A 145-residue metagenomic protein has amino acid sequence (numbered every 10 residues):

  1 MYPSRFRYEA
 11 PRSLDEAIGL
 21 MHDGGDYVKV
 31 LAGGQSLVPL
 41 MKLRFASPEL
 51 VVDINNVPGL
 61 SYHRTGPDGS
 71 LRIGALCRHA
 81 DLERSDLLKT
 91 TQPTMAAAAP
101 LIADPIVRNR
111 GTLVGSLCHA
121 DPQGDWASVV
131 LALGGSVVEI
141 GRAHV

Functional and structural regions predicted by a protein language model:
M1-A143: C-terminal structural segment of proteins
